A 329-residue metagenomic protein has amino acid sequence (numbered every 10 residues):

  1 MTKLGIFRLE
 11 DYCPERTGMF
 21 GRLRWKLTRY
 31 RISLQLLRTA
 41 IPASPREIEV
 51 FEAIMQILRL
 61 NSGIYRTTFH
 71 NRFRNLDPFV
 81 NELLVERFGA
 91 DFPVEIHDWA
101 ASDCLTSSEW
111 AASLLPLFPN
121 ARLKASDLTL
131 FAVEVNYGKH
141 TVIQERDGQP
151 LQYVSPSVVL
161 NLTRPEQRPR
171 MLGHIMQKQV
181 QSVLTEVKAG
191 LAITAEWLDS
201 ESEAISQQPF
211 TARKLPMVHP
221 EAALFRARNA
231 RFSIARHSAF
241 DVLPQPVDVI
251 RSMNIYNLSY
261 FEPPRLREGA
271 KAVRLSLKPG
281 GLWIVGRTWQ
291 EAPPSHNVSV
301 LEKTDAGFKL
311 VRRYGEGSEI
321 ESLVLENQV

Functional and structural regions predicted by a protein language model:
G5-I48, P116-N229, V329: Class I S-adenosyl-L-methionine-dependent methyltransferase module
H70-E95, E109: Conserved alpha-helix/loop element of class I SAM-dependent methyltransferases that forms part of the SAM/SAH-binding
D91-T106, K124: Conserved class I S-adenosyl-L-methionine
D103-F118: Conserved SAM-binding loop of SAM-dependent methyltransferases across substrates and taxa, primarily the Class I
F240-R251: A short acidic, Gly/Pro-enriched loop at the edge of an enzyme's catalytic core that lines a small-molecule cofactor
R251-N257: A short beta-strand submotif of the Rossmann-like class I SAM-dependent methyltransferase core that lines
R265-P279: A short glycine-rich, Lys/Arg-flanked "PGG" loop and its adjoining helix->strand segment in the class I
P279-T288: Conserved beta-strand signature within the Rossmann-like core of class I S-adenosyl-L-methionine
